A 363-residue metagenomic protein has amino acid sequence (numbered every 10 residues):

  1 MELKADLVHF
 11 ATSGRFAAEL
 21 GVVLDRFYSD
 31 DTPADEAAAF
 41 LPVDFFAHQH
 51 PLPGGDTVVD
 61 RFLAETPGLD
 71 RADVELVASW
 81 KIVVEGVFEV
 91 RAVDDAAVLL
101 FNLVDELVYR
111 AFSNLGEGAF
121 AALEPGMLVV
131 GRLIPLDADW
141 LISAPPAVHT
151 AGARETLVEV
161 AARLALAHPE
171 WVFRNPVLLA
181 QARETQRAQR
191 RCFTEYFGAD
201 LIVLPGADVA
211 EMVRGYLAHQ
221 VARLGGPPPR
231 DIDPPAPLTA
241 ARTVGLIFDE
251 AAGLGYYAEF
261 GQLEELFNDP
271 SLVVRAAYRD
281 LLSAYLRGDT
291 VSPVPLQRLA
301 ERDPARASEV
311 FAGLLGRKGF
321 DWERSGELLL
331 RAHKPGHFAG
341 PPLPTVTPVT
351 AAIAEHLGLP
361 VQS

Functional and structural regions predicted by a protein language model:
M1-R71: A structured, charge-rich N-terminal accessory region that forms the first stable segment of a protein and links
G68-E75, I82, L128: Short coil-to-beta transition motif at edge beta-strands of beta-rich domains
A78-D95: Structural detector for short beta-strands of small beta-barrel domains
A96-F101: Short aromatic-glycine-enriched beta-strand elements
L107-L115: A short macromolecule-binding patch
N114-R132: Short nucleic-acid-contacting surface segments enriched for D/E, G, S/T with interspersed K/R
L128-V294, A307: Mixed-charge (acidic/basic) macromolecular-recognition segments
I247-S363: Extended, amphipathic alpha-helical scaffolds
